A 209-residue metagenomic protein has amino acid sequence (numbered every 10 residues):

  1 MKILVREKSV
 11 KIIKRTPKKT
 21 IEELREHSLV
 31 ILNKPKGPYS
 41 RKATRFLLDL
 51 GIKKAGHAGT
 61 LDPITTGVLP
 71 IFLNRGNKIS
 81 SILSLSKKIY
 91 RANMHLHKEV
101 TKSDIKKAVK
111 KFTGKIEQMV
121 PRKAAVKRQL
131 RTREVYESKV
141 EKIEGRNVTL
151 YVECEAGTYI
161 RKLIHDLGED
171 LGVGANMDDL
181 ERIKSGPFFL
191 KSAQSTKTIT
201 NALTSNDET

Functional and structural regions predicted by a protein language model:
M1-T66, F72-T209: Non-catalytic RNA-recognition surface used by pseudouridine synthases
